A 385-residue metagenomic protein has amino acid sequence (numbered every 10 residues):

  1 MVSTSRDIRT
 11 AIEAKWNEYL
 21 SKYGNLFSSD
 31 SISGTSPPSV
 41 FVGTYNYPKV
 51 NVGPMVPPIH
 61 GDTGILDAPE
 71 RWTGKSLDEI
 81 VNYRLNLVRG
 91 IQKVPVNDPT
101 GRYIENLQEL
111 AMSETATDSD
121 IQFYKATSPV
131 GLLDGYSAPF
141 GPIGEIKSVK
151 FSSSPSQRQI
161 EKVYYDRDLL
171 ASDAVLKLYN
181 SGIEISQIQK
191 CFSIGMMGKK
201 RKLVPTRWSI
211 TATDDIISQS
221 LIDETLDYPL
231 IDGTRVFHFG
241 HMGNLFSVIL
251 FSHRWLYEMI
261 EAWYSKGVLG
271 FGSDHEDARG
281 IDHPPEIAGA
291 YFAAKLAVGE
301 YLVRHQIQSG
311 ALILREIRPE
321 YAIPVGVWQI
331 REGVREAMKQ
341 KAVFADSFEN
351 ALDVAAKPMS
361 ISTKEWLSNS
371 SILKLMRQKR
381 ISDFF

Functional and structural regions predicted by a protein language model:
M1-F385: Long, low-complexity intrinsically disordered regions enriched in acidic and polar residues with frequent FG dipeptides
